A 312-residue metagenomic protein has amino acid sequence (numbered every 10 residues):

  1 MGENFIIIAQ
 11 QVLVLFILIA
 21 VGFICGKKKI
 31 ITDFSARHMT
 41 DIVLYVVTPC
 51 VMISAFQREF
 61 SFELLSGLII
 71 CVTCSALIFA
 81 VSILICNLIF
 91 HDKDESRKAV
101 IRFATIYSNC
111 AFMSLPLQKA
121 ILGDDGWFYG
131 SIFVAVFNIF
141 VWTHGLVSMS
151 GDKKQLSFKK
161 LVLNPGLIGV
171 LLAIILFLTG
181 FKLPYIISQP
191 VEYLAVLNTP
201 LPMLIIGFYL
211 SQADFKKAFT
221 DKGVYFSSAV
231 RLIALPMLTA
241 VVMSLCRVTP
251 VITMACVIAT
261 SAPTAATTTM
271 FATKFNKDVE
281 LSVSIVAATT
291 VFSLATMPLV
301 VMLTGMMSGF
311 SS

Functional and structural regions predicted by a protein language model:
M1-S312: Alpha-helical transmembrane segments of multi-pass small-molecule/ion transporters
